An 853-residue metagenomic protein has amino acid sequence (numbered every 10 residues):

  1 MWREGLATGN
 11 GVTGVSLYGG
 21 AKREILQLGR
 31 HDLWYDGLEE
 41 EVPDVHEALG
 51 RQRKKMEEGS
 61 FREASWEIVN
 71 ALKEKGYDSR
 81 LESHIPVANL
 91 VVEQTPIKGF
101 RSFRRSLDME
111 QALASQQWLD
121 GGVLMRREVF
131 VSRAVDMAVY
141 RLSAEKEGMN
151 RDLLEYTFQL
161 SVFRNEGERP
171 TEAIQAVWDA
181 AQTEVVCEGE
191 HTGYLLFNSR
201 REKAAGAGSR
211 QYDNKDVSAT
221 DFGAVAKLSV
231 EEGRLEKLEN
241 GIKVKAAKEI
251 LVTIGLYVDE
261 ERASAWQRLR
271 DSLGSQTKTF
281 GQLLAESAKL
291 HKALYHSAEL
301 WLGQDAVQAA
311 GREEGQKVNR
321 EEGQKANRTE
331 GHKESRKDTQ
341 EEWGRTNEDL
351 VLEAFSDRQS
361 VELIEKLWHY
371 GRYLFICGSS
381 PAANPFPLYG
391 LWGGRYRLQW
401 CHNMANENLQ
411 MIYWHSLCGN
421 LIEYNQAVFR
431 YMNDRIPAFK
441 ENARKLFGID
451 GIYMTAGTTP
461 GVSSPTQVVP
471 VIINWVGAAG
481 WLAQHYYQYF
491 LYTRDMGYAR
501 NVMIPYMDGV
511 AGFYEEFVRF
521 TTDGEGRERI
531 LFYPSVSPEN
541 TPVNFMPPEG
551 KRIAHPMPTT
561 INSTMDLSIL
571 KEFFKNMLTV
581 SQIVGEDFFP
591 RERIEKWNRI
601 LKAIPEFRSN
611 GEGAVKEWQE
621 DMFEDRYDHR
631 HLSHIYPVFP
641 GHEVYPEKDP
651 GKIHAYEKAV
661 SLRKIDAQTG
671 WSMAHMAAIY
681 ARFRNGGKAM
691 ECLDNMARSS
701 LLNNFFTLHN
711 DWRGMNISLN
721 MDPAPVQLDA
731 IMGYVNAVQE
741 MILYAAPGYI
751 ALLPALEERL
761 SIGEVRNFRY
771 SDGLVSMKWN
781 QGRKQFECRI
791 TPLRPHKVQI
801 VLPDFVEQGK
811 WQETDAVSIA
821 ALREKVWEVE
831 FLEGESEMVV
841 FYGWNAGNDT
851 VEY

Functional and structural regions predicted by a protein language model:
M1-G315, R328, H332, R336-P470 (+8 more regions): Aromatic-residue-lined binding/catalytic grooves and analogous aromatic/hydrophobic interfacial grooves in multimeric
G5-Q27, D32, P86, C401-Y424 (+5 more regions): C-terminal capping/lid segments that line or modulate ligand- or cofactor-binding pockets
R51, T253, Y431, H485 (+4 more regions): Generic recognition of well-ordered alpha-helical segments
E260-R262, P387-H402, D450-R500, E515-E595: The feature captures the catalytic groove of carbohydrate-active enzymes
I504-V510: Active-site helix/loop module of the DD-peptidase/beta-lactamase fold, centered on the serine-lysine SxxK catalytic
